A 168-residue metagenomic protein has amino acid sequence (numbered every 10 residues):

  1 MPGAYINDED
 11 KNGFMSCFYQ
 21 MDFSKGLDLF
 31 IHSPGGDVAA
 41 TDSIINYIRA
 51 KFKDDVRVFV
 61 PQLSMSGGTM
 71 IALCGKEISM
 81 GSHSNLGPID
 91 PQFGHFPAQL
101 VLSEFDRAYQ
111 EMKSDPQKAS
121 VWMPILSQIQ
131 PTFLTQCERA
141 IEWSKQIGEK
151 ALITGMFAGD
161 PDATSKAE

Functional and structural regions predicted by a protein language model:
M1-E168: Terminal-region recognition feature
